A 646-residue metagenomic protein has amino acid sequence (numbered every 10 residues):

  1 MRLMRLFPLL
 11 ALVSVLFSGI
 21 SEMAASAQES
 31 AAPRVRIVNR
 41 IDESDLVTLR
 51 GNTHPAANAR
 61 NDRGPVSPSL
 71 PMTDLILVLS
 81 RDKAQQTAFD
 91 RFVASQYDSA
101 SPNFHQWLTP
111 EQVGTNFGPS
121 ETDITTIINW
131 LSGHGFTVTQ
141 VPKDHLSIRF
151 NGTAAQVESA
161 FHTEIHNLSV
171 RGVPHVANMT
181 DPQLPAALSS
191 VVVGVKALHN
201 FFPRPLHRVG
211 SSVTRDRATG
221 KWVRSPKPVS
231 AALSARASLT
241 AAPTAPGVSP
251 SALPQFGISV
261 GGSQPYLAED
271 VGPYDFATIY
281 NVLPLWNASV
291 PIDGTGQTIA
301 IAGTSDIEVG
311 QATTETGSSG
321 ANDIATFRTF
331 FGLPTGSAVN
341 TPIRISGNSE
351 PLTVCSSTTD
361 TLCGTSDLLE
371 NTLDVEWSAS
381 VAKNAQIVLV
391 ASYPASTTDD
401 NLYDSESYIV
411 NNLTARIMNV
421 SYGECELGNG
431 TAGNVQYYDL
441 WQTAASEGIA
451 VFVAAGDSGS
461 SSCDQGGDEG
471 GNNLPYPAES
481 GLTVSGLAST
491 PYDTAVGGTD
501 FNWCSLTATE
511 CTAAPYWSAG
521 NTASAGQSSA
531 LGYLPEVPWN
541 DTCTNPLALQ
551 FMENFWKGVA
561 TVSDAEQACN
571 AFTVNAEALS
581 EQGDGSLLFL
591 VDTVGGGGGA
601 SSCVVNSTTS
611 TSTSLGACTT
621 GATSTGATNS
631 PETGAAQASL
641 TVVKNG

Functional and structural regions predicted by a protein language model:
M1-R5: Positively charged n-region of N-terminal signal peptides that target proteins for export
P8-G19: Bacterial N-terminal signal peptides
A24-E29: Boundary at the C-terminal end of the N-terminal hydrophobic targeting segment
S30-D144, R149, A154-V496, T542 (+5 more regions): Substrate-binding/charge-relay-adjacent region of secreted/lumenal peptidase catalytic domains
S305, D500-W503: Glycine-rich beta-alpha junction loops
S357-T361, E510, Q527: Functionally critical loop-and-helix segments that line ligand-binding/catalytic clefts of soluble enzyme domains
D493, E510-C511: Predominantly extracellular beta-rich ligand-binding scaffolds that present long acidic/polar faces for carbohydrate
W503-C504, C511, C543, C569: Extended catalytic-interface subdomain
